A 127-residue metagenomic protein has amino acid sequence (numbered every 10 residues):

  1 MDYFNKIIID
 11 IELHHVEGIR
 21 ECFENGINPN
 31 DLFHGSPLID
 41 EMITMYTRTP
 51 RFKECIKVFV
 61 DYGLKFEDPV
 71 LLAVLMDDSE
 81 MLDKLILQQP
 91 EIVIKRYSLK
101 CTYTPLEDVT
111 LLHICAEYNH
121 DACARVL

Functional and structural regions predicted by a protein language model:
M1-I9, D31-Y46, K65-L75, K95-I114: Ankyrin-repeat boundary/"N-cap" motif
F4, I8, H15-G18, C22-N30: N-terminal alpha-helical scaffold/docking segments in eukaryotic complex subunits
I11, F23-E24, I43, T47 (+4 more regions): Ankyrin-repeat helical core positions
G18, R51-C55, M81, A122-C123: Conserved ankyrin/ankyrin-like repeat signature
R20-N28, E54-K65, I86-L99, R125-V126: Ankyrin repeat domain, specifically the short helix-to-loop turn at the C-terminus of the second helix of each repeat
K95, N119-H120: Short helix/loop capping segments that flank catalytic or ligand/cofactor-binding pockets
L112-H113, D121-L127: Short, intrinsically disordered, charge-balanced linker/junction segments flanking boundaries in proteins
